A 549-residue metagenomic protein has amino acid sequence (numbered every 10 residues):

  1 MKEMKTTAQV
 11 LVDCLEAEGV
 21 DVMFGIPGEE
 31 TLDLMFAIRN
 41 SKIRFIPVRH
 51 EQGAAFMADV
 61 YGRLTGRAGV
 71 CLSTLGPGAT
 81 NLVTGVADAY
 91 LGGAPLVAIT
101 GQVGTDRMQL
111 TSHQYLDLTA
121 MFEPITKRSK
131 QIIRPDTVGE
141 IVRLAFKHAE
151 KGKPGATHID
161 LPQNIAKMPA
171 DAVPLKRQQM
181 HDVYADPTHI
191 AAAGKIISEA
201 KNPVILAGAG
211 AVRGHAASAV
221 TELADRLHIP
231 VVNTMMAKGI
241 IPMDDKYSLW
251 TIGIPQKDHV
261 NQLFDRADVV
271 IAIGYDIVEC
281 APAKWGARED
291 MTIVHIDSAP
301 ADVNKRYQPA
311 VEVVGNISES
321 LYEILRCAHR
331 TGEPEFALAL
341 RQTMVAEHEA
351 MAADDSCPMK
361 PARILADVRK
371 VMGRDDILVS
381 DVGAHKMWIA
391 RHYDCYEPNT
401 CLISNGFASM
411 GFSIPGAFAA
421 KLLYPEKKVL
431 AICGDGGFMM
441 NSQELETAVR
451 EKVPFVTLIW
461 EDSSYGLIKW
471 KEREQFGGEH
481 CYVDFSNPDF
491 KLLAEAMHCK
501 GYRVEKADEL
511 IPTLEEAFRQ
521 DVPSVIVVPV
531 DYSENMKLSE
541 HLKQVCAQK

Functional and structural regions predicted by a protein language model:
M1-A328, D367, V371-I377, P454-T457 (+2 more regions): N-terminal alpha/beta PP-like core and its mobile active-site loop of ThDP/TPP-dependent enzymes
K2, K195, E289-K386, L493 (+2 more regions): Phosphate/pyrophosphate-binding active-site segments
K5, P135, P187, S356-A362 (+2 more regions): Short, solvent-exposed loop/helix junctions and linker helices that flank or host conserved functional motifs
L11, E16, T31-M35, Q342-A420 (+1 more regions): Active-site diphosphate/adenylate-binding microenvironment
E30, G53, H215, M359-K360 (+2 more regions): A generic structural signal for residues located within well-ordered alpha-helices of large catalytic or ligand-binding
Y61, F336-D354, A420, V456-L458 (+1 more regions): Charged, low-complexity, helix-prone segments enriched in Lys/Glu/Asp/Gln
A68, K127-R128, A350, T400-C401 (+1 more regions): A short, mixed-charge helix-start or loop-turn motif at secondary-structure junctions
I99, M108-Q114, V303-R306, E312-V314 (+2 more regions): Thiamine diphosphate
